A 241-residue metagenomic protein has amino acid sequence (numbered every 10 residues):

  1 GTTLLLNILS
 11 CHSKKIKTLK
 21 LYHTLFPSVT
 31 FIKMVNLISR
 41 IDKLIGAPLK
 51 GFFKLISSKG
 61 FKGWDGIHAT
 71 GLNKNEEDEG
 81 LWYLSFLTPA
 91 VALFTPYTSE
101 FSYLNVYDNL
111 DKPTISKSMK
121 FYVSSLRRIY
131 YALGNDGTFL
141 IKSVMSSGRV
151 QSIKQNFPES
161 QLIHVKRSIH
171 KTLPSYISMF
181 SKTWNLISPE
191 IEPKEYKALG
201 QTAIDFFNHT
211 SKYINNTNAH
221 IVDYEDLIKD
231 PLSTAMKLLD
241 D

Functional and structural regions predicted by a protein language model:
G1-K14: Glycine-rich phosphate-binding P-loop
H12-Y22: Post-Walker A helix-loop "phosphate-sensing" segment adjacent to the P-loop in P-loop NTPases
Y22-F26, R167-I169: Short, acidic/turn-prone active-site loops that include or flank metal/cofactor- and phosphate-binding residues
L25-F139: PAPS-dependent sulfation machinery
K112-G137, S143-K237: PAPS-dependent sulfotransferase catalytic domain
